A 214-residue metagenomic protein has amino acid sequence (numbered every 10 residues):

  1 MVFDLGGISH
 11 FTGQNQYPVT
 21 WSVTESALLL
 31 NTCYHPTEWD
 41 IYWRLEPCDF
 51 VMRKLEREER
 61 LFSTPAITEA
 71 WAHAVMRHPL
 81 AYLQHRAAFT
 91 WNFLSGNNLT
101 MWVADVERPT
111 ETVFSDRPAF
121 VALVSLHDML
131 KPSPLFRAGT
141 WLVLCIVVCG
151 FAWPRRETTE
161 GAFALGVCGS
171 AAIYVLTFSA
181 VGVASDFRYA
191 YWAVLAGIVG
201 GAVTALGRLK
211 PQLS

Functional and structural regions predicted by a protein language model:
M1-V113: Membrane-proximal stem/loop segments at transmembrane-domain junctions that anchor or position
L45, D49, S170, A190: Membrane-embedded glycan transfer/ligation machinery that uses polyprenyl lipid-linked sugar donors/oligosaccharides
Y82-V167: Membrane-interface anchor segments at the N-terminal boundary of transmembrane helices in multi-pass membrane enzymes
G139-L144, A190-G200: Membrane-embedded alpha-helical segments of multi-pass membrane proteins, especially the transmembrane helices
V147-F151, I173, G197: Catalytic cores of PAPS-dependent sulfotransferases and nucleotide-sugar/CMP/GDP-dependent glycosyltransferases
W153-E160, G201-S214: Membrane-interface junctions at the ends of membrane-embedded or membrane-associated helices
G169-A180: Aromatic-anchored segments of alpha-helical transmembrane domains
S179-A193: Membrane-interface catalytic loops of GT-C/OST-like multi-pass glycosylation enzymes that act
